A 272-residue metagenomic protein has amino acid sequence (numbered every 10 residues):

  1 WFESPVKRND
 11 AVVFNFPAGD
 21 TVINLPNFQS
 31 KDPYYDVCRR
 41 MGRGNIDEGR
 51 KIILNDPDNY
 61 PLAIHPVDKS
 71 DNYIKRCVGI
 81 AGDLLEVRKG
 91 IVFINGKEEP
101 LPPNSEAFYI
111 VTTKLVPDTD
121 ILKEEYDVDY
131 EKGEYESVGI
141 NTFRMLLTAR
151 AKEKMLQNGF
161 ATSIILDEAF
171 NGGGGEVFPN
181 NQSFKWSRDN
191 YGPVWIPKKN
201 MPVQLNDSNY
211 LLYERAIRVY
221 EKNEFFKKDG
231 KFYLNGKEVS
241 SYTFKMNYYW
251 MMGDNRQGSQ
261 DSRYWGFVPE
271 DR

Functional and structural regions predicted by a protein language model:
W1-R272: Extended hydrophobic leader/signal-anchor segments used for secretion and membrane insertion
